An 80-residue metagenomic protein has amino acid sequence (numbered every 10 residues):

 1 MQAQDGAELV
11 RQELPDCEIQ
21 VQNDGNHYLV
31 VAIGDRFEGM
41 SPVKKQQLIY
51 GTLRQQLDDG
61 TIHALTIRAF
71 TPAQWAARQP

Functional and structural regions predicted by a protein language model:
M1-P80: N-terminal, polar/charged subdomain of small-to-medium soluble alpha/beta proteins
